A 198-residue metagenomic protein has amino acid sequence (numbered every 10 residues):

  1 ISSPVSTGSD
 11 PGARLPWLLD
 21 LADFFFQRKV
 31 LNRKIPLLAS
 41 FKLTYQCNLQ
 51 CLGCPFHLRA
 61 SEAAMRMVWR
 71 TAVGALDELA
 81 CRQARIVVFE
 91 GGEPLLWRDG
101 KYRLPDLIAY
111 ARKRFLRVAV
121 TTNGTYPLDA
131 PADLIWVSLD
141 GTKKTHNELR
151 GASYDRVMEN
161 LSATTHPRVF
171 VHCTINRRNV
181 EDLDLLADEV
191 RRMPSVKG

Functional and structural regions predicted by a protein language model:
I1-S9: Auxiliary Fe-S-binding modules of radical SAM enzymes
P4, F26-Q27, V171: Low-complexity intrinsically disordered segments
G8-P127: Conserved alpha-helical substructure of the radical SAM core
W69-E90, W97-G198: Radical SAM/AdoMet-radical enzyme domain recognition
